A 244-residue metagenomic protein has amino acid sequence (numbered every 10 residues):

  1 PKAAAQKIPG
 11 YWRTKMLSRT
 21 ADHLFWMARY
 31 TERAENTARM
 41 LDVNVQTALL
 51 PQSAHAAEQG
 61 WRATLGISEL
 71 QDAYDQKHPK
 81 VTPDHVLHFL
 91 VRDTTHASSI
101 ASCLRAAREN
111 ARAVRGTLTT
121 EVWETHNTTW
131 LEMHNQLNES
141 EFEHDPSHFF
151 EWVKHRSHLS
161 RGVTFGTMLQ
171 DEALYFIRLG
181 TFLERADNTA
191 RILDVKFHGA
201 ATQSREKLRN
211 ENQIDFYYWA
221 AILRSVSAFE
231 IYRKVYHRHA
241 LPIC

Functional and structural regions predicted by a protein language model:
P1-K15: Short, Lys/Arg-enriched N-terminal segments with co-localized hydrophobic residues within the first ~10-30 amino acids
Y11-C244: Alpha-helical transmembrane segments and their helix-helix packing motifs
